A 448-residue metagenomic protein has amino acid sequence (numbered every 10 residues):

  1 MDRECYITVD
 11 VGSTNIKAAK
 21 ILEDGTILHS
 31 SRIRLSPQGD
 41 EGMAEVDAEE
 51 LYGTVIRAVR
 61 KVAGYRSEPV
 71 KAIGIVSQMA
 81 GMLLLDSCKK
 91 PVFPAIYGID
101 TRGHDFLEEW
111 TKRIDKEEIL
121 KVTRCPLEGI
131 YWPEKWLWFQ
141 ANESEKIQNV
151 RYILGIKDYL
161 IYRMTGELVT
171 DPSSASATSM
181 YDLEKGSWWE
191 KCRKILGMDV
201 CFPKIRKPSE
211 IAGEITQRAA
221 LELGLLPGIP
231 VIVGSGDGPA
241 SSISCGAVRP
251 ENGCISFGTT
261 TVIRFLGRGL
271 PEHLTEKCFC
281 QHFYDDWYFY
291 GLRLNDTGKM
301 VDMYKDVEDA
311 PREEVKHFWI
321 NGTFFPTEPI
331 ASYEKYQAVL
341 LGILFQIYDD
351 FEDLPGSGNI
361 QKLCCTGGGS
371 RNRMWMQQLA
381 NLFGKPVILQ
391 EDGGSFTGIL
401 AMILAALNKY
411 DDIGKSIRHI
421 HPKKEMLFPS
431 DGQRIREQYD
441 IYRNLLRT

Functional and structural regions predicted by a protein language model:
M1-P94, K121, N149, L221 (+3 more regions): N-terminal glycine/serine-rich phosphate-binding loop of ATP-dependent small-molecule kinases, especially carbohydrate
D2, I7-T8, H104, T111-R124 (+5 more regions): Active-site core segments that coordinate phosphate-bearing ligands/cofactors across diverse enzyme families
G25, D47, I73, D100 (+3 more regions): Residue-level signal for inorganic ion chemistry
I33-Q38, I99-D100, P203: A short acidic/small-residue loop/turn micro-motif
L35, S77, I99, S209 (+1 more regions): Residues that line or immediately flank small-molecule/substrate-binding pockets and catalytic motifs
R60, G64-G98, P126-I130, I161-D182 (+1 more regions): Short beta-strand-loop/turn "lid" adjacent to the catalytic site in phosphate-handling enzymes
V70, V200-F202, I360: Core-facing hydrophobic residues within beta-strands of well-ordered domains
I195-K207: A conserved helix-loop-beta module that forms one wall/lid of the active-site cleft in ATP-utilizing catalytic domains
